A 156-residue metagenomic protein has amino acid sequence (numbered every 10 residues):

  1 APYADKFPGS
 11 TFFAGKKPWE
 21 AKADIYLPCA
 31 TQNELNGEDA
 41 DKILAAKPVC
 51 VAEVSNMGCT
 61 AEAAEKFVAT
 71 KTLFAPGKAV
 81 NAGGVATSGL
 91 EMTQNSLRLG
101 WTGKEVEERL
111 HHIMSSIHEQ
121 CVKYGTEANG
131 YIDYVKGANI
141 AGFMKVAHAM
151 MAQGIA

Functional and structural regions predicted by a protein language model:
A1-D39: A structured beta-alpha segment of the ubiquitous adenosine-cofactor-binding alpha/beta core
K42-A156: Adenosine-phosphate binding glycine-rich loop
